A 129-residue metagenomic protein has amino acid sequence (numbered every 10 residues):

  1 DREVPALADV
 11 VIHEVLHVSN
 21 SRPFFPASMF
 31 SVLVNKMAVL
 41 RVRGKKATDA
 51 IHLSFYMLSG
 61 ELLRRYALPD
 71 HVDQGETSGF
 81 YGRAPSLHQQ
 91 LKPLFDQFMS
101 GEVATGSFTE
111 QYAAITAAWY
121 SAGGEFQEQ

Functional and structural regions predicted by a protein language model:
V4-P5, R22-H52: Post-HEXXH active-site segment of zinc metalloproteases
D9-F24: Active-site recognition of the HExxH zinc-binding catalytic motif
S21, E61-R65: Glycine-rich, acidic and aromatic/proline-enriched surface loops and short helix-turn segments that act as binding
M29-F30, R64-R65, D70: General "foldedness" signal
A50-E61: Well-ordered alpha-helical segments within folded domains of soluble proteins
P69-Q129: Pan-zinc metallopeptidase signature
